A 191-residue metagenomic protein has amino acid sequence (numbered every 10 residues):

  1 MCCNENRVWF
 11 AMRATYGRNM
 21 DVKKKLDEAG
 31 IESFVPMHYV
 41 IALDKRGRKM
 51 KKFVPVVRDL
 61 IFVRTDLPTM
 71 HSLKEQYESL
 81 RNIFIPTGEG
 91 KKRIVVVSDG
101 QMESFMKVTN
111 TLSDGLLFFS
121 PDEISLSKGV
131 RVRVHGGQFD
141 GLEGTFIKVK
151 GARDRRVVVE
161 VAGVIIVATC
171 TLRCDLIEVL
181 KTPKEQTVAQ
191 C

Functional and structural regions predicted by a protein language model:
M1-R131, I147-R153, E160-C191: Acidic-enriched and Gly/Ser
V134-E143: Short coil-to-beta-strand transition motifs
D140, R153-R155: Short loop/turn segments at connectors of secondary-structure elements within structured domains
